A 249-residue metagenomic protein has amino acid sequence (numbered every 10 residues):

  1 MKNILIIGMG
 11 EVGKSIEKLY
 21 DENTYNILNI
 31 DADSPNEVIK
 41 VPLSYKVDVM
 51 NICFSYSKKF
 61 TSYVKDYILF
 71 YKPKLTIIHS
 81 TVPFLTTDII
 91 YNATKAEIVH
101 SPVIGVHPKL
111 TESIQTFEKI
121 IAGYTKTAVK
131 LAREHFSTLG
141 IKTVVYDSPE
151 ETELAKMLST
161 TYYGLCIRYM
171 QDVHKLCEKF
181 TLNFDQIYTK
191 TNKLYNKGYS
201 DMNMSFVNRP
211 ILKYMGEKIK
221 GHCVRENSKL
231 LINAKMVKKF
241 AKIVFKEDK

Functional and structural regions predicted by a protein language model:
M1-Y45, V49: NAD(P)+-binding Rossmann beta1-loop-alpha1 motif at the extreme N-terminus of oxidoreductases
G10-V12, T81-T86, Y163: Gly/Ser/Thr-rich loops at beta-strand to alpha-helix junctions that form or flank small-molecule/cofactor-binding
K18-E22, N92, N233: Short, well-ordered alpha-helices that flank and scaffold nucleotide-derived cofactor binding pockets
I30-D33, V41, V99-S101, Y146-P149 (+2 more regions): Conserved beta-strand termini and adjacent loop/short-helix elements that scaffold enzyme active sites in alpha/beta
D33, V38-L75: Rossmann-like NAD(P)-binding element
Y63-K65, P73-L75, T81-T152: Rossmann-fold dinucleotide-binding core
A122, K126, S159, Y163 (+2 more regions): Short-chain dehydrogenase/reductase
E153, G164, R168-K249: Interdomain hinge/lid region at the active-site interface of Rossmann-like NAD(P)-dependent oxidoreductases
